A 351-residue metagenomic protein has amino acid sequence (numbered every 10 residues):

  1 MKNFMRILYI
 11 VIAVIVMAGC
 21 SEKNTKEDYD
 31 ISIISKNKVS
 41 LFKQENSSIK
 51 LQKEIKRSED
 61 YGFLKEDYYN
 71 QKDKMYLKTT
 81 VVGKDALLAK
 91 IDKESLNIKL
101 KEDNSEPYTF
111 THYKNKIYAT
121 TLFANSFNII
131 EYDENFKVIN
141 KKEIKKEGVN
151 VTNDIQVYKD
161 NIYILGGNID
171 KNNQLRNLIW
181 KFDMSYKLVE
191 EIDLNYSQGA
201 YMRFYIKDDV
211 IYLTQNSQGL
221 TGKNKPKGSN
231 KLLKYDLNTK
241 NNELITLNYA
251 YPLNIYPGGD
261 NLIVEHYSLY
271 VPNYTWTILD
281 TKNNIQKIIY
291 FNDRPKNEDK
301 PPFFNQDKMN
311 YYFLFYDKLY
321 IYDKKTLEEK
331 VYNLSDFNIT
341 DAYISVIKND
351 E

Functional and structural regions predicted by a protein language model:
V16-G19: C-terminal motif of bacterial Sec signal peptides marking the signal peptidase cleavage site
S21-E59: An edge-strand/N-cap motif at the start of beta-rich repeat modules
S21-K23, E59-K72, D103-K114, E147-K159 (+4 more regions): Repeated scaffold domains used in trafficking and secretory/extracellular systems, primarily beta-propellers
T25-S40, D67-V82, N115-F123, N161-K171 (+5 more regions): Short beta-strand elements that form the blades of beta-propeller/WD-repeat-like and other beta-sheet-rich scaffold
N37-K43, G83-A89, N125-I130, K171-W180 (+3 more regions): Structural motif
E45-S47, I91-L96, Y132-K137, F182-K187 (+3 more regions): Short loop/turn segments that connect beta-strands within beta-propeller blades
K50-D60, S95-D103, K137-K146, K187-L194 (+3 more regions): A short beta-strand motif characteristic of beta-propeller blades
L314-E351: Blade-level signature of beta-propeller repeat domains, shared across WD40, Kelch, NHL, RCC1 and BNR/Asp-box propellers
